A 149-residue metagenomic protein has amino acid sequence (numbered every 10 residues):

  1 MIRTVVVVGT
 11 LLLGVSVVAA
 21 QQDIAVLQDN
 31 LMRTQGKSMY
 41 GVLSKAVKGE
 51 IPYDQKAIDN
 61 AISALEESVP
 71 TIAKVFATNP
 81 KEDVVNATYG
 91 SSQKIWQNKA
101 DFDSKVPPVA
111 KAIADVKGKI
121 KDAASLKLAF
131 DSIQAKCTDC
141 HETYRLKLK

Functional and structural regions predicted by a protein language model:
M1-V6: Bacterial N-terminal signal peptides that target proteins for export
V7, L11-V15: Hydrophobic alpha-helical targeting segments used for export or membrane insertion
V15-Q21: Sec/Tat signal peptide C-region and signal peptidase I cleavage site
Q22-K149: Sequence context surrounding c-type heme c attachment/ligation sites in exported
